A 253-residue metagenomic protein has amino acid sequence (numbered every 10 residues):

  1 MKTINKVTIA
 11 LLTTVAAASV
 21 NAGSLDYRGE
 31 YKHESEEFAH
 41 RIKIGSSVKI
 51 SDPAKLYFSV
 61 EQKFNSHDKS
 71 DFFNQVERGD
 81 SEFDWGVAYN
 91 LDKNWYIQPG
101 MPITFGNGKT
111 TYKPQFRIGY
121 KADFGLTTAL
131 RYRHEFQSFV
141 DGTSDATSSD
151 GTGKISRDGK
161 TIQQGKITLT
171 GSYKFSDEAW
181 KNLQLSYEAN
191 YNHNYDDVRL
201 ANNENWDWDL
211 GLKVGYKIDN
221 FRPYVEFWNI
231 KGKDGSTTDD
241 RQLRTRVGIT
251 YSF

Functional and structural regions predicted by a protein language model:
M1-D26, S51-A54, F253: Cleavable N-terminal export/targeting peptides
N21-F73, R78-D80: Short glycine/proline- and aromatic-enriched beta-strand/turn motifs that initiate or cap beta-hairpins
G23-D26, I50-F58, N90-P99, F124-L130 (+2 more regions): Repeated loop/turn-to-beta-strand initiation elements of outer-membrane beta-barrel proteins
E30-E34, E61-F73, N90, P102-K109 (+5 more regions): Sequence/structural signature of outer-membrane beta-barrel proteins
E36-I44, E77-F83, T110-P114, T161-I167 (+2 more regions): Residues that define the transmembrane beta-barrel architecture of outer-membrane proteins
I42-V48, F83-Y89, M101, F116-A122 (+5 more regions): Residues on the lipid-exposed face of transmembrane beta-strands in outer-membrane beta-barrel proteins
K55, T111-D197: Detector for outer-membrane/organellar transmembrane beta-barrel domains, recognizing the amphipathic beta-strand
D196-F253: Predominantly the C-terminal beta-signal and adjacent terminal strand-loop region of outer-membrane beta-barrel
